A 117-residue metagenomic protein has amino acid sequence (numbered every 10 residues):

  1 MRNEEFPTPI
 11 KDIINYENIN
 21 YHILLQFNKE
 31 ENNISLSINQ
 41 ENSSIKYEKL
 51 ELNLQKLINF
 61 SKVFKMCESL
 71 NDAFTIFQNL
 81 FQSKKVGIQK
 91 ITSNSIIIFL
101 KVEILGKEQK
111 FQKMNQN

Functional and structural regions predicted by a protein language model:
M1-M114: A structural signal for beta-rich interaction modules in eukaryotic proteins
